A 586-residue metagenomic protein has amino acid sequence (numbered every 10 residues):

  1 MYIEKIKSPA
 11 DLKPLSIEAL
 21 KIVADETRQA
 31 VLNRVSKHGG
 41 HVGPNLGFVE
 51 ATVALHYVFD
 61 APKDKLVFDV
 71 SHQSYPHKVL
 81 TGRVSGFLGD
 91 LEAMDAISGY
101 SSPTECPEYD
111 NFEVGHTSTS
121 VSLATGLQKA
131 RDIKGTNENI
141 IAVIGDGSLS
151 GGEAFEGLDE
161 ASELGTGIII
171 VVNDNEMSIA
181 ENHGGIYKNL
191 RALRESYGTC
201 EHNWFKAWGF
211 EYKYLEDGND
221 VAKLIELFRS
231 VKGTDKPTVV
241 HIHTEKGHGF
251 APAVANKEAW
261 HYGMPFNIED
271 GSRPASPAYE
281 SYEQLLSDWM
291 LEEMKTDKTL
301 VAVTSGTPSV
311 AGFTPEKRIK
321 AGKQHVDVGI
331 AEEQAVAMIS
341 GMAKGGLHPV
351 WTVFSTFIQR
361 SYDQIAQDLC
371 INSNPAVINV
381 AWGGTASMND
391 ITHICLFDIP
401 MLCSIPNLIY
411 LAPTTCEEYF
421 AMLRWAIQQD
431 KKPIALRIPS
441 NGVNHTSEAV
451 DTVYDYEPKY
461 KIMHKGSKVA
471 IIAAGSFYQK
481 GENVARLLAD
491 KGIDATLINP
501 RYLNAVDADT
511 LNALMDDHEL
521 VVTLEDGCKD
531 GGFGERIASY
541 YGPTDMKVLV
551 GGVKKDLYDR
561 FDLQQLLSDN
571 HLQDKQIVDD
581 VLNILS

Functional and structural regions predicted by a protein language model:
M1-L80, D217: N-terminal amphipathic, basic-rich helices that act as targeting or association modules
Q29-S36, A96-E113, G135-I141, T314-V326 (+3 more regions): Glycine/charged-rich beta-loop-alpha catalytic/anionic-binding loops adjacent to active sites
H41-L164, L300, S305, T314-P315: Cofactor-binding active-site loop characterized by glycine-rich and histidine/acidic residues
V70-Y75, I144-G151, V172-S178, G218-N219 (+10 more regions): Acidic, glycine-rich active-site loops and adjacent beta-strand->loop/helix elements that engage anionic groups
F87-I97, E163-M177, C370-W382: A glycine-rich helix N-cap at a beta->alpha junction
D110-F266, S272-Y279, E283-D288, L408-H518: Glycine-rich ThDP/TPP pyrophosphate-binding loop and its adjacent helix/strand module within ThDP-dependent enzymes
F250-Q359, Q364-N374, S467, I472-G475: Non-catalytic terminal/interface segments that mediate subunit docking, oligomerization, and allosteric communication
P265, R273-S276, S387-N389, I409 (+1 more regions): Peripheral docking tails and interdomain loops at the edges of cofactor- or intermediate-handling domains
